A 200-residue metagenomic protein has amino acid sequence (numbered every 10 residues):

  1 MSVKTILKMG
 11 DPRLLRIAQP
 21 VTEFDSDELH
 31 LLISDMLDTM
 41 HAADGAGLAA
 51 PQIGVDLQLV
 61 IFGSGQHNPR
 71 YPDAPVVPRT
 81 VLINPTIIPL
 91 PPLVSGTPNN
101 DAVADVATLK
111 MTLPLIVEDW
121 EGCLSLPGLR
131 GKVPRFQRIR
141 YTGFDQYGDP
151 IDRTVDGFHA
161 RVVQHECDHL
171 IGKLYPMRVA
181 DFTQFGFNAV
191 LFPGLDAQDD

Functional and structural regions predicted by a protein language model:
M1-Q164, D168-D200: Active-site rim/adjacent substrate-binding subdomains
